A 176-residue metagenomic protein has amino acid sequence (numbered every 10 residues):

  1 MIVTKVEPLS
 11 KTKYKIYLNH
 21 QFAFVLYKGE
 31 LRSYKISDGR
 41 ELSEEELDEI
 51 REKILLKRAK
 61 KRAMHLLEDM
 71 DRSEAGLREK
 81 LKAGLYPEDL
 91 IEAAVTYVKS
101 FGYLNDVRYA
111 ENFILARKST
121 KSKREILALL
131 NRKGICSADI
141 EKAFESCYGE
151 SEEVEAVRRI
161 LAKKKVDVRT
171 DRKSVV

Functional and structural regions predicted by a protein language model:
M1-S174: An alpha-helical, amphipathic repeat domain used for nucleic-acid recognition, typified by the mTERF helical solenoid
